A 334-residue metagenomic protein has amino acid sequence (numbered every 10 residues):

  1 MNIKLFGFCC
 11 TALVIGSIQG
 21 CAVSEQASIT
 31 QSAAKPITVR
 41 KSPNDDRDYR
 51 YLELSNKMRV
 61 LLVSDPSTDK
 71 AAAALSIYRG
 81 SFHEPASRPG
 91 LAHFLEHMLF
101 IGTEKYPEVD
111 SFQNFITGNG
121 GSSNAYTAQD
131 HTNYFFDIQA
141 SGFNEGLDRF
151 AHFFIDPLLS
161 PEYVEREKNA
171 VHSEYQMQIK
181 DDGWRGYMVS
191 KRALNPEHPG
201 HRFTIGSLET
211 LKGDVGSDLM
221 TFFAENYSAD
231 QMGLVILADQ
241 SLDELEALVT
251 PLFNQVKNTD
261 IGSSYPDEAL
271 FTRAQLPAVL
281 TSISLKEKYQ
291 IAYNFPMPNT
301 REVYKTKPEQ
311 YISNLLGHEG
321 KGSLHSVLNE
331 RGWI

Functional and structural regions predicted by a protein language model:
M1-F8: Bacterial N-terminal signal peptides that target proteins for export
S17-G20: C-terminal motif of bacterial Sec signal peptides marking the signal peptidase cleavage site
A22-A33, E53, M58, S64 (+5 more regions): Charge-rich, well-structured scaffold segments of protease-associated domains
S28-D46: N-terminal low-complexity, Pro/Thr/Ser-rich intrinsically disordered segments that act as propeptides or flexible
S42-A74: Mature N-terminal segment immediately following signal peptide/propeptide cleavage in secreted/periplasmic
R50-S55, A278-S284: Short acidic-hydrophobic surface loop/beta-edge motif
K57, P66-I116, V303-L316: Active/ligand-binding-proximal structured segments within catalytic/core domains that scaffold catalytic residues
M220, Q275-L280: Glycine-rich, charged/polar anion/phosphate-binding loops that engage phosphate groups from diverse ligands
